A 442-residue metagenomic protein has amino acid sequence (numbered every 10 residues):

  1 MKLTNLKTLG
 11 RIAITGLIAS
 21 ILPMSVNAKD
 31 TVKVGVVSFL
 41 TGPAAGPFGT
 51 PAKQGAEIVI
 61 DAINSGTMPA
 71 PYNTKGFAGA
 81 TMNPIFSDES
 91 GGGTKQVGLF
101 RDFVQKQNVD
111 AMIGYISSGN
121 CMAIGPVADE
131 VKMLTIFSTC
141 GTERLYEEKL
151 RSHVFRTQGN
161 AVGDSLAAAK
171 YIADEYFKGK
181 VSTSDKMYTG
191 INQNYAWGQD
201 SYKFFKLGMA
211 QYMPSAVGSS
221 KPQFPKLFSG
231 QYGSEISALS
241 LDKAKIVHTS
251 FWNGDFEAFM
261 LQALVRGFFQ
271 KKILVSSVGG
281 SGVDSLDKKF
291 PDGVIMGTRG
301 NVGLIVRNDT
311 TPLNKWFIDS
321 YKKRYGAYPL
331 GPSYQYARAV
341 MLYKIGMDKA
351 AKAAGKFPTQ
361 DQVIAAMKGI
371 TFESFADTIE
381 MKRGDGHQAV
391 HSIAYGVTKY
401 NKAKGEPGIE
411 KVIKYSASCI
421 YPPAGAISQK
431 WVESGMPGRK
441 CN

Functional and structural regions predicted by a protein language model:
K2-I14: Bacterial N-terminal signal peptides that target proteins for export
L22-A28: Sec/Tat signal peptide C-region and signal peptidase I cleavage site
V32, A238, D292, I370-N442: Solvent-exposed, acidic/polar segments of extracytosolic/periplasmic ligand-binding ectodomains
G35-E57, S87-G93, I116-S117, I191-D200 (+2 more regions): Extracytoplasmic "Venus flytrap"
V36, F103-I116, I136-S138, K186-N192 (+4 more regions): Periplasmic-binding protein-like
P47-Q54, G66-E148, T157, K221-G233 (+2 more regions): Beta-alpha junction/loop-to-helix N-cap segments that form part of ligand/metal-binding clefts
K95-G98, E143-R144, S152-V265, R307-P312: Extracellular/periplasmic Venus flytrap/periplasmic-binding protein
R151, A263-R338, M347-A354, G408-K411 (+1 more regions): Extracellular/periplasmic periplasmic-binding protein-like sensory domains
